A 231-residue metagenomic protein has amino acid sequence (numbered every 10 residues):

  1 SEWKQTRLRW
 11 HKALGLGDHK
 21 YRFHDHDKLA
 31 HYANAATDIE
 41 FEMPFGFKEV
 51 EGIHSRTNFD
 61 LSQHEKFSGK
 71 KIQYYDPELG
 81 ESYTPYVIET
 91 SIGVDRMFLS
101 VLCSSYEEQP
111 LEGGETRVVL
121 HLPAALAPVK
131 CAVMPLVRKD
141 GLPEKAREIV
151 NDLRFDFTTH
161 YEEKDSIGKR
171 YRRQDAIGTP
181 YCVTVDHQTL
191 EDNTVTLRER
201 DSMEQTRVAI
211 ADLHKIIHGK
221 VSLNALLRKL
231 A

Functional and structural regions predicted by a protein language model:
S1-A231: NTP/phosphate- and nucleic-acid-binding module
